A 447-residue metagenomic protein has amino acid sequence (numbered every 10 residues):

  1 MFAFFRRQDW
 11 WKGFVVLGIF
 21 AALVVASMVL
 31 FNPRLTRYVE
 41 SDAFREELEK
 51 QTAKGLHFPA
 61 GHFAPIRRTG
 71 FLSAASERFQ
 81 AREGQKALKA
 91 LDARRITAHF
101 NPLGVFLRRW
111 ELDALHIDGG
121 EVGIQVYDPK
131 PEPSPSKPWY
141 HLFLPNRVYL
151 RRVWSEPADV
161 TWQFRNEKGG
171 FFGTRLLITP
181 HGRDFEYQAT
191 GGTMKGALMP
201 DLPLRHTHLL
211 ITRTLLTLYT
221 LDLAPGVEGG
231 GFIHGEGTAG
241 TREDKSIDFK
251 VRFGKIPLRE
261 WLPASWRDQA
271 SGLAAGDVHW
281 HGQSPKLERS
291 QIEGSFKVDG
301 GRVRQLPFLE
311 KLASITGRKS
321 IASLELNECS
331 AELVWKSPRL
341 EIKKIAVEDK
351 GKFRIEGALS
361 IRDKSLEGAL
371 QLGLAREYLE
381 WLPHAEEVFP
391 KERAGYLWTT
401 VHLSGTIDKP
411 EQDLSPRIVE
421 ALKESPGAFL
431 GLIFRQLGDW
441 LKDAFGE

Functional and structural regions predicted by a protein language model:
F2-A22, L30, L287, I321 (+1 more regions): Extended terminal
W10-G84: N-terminal amphipathic/hydrophobic interface segments
R37, P65-P129, K137-T161, H281-E293: Flexible beta-edge/linker motif
F79, I96, L115-G120, V153-V160 (+9 more regions): Solvent-exposed loop/turn tips at the surfaces of repeat/solenoid architectures
P129-S136, L309-I315, E387-V388: Flexible, surface-exposed loop regions and adjacent strand-edge segments of Gram-negative outer-membrane beta-barrel
P135-F232: Elongated, acidic membrane-bridging lipid-handling scaffolds and related periplasm/extracellular "bridge/tunnel" systems
R302-K311, E380-E386: Outer-membrane beta-barrel and related beta-rich outer-membrane complex signature in Gram-negative bacteria
